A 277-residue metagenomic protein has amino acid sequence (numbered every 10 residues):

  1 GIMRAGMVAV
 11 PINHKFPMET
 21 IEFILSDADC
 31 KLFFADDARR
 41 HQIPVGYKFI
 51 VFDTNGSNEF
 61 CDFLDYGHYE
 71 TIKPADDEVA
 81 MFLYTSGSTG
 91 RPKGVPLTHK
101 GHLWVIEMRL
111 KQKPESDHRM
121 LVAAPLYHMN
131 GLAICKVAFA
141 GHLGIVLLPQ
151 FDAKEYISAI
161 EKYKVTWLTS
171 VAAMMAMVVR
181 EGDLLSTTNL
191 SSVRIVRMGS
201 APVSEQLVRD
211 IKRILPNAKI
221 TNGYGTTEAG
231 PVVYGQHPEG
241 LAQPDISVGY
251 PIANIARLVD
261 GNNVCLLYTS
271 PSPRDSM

Functional and structural regions predicted by a protein language model:
G1-V10, H14-M18, D27-L32, H118-R119 (+2 more regions): A short helix-loop-beta submotif of the ANL/AMP-binding
N13, E22, P114, A123-H128: Conserved AMP-binding
A38-D76, N254: ANL superfamily adenylate-forming
G67-Y84, R91, K113-R119: Conserved pre-ATP/AMP-binding loop-to-beta segment of ANL
A80-W104: Conserved AMP-binding A3 loop
T85, Y268-D275: Conserved small/polar residues in nucleotide/adenosyl-binding loops
L103-R119, Y127-T166, E181: Conserved AMP-binding/adenylation subdomain of ANL enzymes
A140, V165-S170, E181-Q243, R257: Gly/Ser/Thr-rich phosphate-binding loop
